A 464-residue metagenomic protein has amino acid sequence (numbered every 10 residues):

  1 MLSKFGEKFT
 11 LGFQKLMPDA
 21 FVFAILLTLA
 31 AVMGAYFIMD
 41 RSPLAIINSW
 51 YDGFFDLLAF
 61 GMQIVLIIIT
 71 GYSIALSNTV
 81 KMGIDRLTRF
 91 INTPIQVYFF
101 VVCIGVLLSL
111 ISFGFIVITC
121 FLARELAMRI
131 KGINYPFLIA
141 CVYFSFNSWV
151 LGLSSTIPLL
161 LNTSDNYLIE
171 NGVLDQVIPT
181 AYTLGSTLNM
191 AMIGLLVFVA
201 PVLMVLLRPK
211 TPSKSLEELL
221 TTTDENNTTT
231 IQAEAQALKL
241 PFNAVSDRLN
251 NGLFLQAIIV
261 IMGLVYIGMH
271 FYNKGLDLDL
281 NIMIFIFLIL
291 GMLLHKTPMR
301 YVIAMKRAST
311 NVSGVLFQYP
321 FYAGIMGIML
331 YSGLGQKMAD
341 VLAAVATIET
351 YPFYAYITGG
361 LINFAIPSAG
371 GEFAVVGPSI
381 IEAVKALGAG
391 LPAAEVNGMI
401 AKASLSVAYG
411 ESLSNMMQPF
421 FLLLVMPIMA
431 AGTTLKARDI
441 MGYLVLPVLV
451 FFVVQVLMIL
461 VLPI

Functional and structural regions predicted by a protein language model:
L2-L11, Y167-R300, M429-D439: Long, contiguous bundles of hydrophobic transmembrane helices that form the permeation core of multi-pass
F9-I25, D56, Q96, R129-F144 (+2 more regions): Alpha-helical transmembrane segments and their helix-start/interface "positive-inside/aromatic belt" motifs in integral
L16, A20-L29, W50-N78, D277-G335: Core transmembrane alpha-helical segments of multi-pass membrane transporters/permeases
F23-F37, I64-Y72, G105-V106, Y143-L153 (+6 more regions): Hydrophobic core segments of alpha-helical transmembrane domains in multi-pass membrane transport and ion-translocation
L57, Q63-Y167, A365: Early transmembrane hairpin of solute transport permeases
F90-E125, L316-Y331, A343-L387: Hydrophobic alpha-helical transmembrane segments of multi-pass integral membrane proteins, predominantly secondary
P94-L108, T119, G132-S154, L160 (+3 more regions): Alpha-helical transmembrane segments of multi-pass membrane proteins
L122-L216, M399-A403, L423-M458: Membrane-core helix-loop-helix motifs of multi-pass transport proteins
